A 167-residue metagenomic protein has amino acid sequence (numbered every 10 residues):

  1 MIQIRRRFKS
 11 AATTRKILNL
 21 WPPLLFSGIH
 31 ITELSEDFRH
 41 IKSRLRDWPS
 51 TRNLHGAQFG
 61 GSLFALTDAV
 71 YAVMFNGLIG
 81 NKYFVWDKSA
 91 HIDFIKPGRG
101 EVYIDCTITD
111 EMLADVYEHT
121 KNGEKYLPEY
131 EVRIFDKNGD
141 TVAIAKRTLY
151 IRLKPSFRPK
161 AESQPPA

Functional and structural regions predicted by a protein language model:
M1-R44, A161-A167: Non-catalytic linker/capping segments at the edges of enzyme domains
M1-R5, G98, T109-A167: HotDog/MaoC-like acyl-thioester-processing domains
L25, W86, V102, Y126-P128 (+1 more regions): Hydrophobic core residues within well-ordered beta-strands of beta-rich domains
F26-I31, K88-F94, D115-Y117: Short structured motifs
H30, H91-D93, D105-T107, R133 (+1 more regions): Residues located in well-ordered beta-strands
L34-R39, I95-V102, F135-D140: A short, structured loop/turn motif at beta-sheet edges
S50-V70, F84: Hot-dog-fold acyl-thioester-processing enzymes
M74-D110: Hydrophobic beta-strand-centered segment that forms part of the acyl-chain substrate-binding groove
